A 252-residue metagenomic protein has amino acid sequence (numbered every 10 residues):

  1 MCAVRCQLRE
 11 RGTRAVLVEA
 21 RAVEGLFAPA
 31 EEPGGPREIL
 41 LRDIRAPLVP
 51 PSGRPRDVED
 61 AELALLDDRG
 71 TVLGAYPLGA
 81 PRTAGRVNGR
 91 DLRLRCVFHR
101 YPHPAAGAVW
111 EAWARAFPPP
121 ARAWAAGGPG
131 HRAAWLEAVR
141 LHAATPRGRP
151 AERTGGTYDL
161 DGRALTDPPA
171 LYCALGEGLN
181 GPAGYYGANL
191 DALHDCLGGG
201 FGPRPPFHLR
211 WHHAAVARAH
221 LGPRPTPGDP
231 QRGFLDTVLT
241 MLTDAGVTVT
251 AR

Functional and structural regions predicted by a protein language model:
M1-P129: Phosphate/adenylate-binding glycine loop and adjacent helical scaffold
C2-R14, F117-E177, G181: Extended, compositionally biased accessory segments flanking or bridging domains
P47-L48, R149, L175-L179, L197-G200 (+2 more regions): Hydrophobic, Leu/Ile/Phe/Ala-enriched alpha-helical segments that form helix-helix packing faces
R56-V58, V87-G89, P150-R153, G202-R204 (+1 more regions): A generic structural signal for short, non-catalytic loop/turn and secondary-structure boundary residues
D60, R69, A75, Y185-A192 (+1 more regions): Short glycine-rich, low-complexity/disordered patches
D159-H208, L221: Conserved helix-adjacent loop modules within structured domains
F207-V216: Short, glycine-/small-residue-enriched flexible loop/hinge segments at domain edges that mediate gating
R218-R252: Helix-rich interaction surfaces within compact, conserved domain-sized segments that mediate assembly or partner
